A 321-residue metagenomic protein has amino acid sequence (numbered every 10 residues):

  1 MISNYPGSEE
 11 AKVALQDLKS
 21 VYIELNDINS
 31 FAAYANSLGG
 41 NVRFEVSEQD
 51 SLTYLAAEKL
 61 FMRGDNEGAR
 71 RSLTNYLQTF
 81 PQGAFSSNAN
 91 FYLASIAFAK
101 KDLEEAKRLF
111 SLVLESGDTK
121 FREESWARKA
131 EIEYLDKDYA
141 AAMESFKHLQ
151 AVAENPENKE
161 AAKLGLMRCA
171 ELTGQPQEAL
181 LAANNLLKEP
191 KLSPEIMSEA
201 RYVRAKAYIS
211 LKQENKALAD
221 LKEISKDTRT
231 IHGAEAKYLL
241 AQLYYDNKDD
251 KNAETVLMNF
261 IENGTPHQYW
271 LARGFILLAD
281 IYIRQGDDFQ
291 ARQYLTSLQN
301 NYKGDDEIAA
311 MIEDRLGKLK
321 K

Functional and structural regions predicted by a protein language model:
M1-K321: Acidic, polar-rich low-complexity tracts and alpha-helical solenoid repeat scaffolds
